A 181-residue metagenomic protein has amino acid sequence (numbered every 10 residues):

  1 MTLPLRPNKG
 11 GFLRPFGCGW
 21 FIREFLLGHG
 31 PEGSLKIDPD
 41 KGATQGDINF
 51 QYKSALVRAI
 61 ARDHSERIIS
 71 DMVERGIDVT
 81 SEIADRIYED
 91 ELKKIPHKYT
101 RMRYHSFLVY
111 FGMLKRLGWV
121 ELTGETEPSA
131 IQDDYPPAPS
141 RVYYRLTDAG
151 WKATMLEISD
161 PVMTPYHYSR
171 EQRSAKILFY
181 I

Functional and structural regions predicted by a protein language model:
M1-T80: Short alpha-helical segments that sit at the start of domains
R14-C18, Y99, R103, Y135-P136: Residue-level marker of regulatory loop/turn positions in helix-turn-helix DNA-binding domains and in histidine
G33-S34, S65, W119, T123 (+1 more regions): Short, solvent-exposed secondary-structure capping/transition elements
A59, I68-D71, R86-I87, E91 (+1 more regions): Charge-rich, solvent-exposed alpha-helical interaction surfaces
I77-R103: Intrinsically disordered, low-complexity acidic Ser/Thr-rich regulatory segments
K98-L117, E121-G124: Short amphipathic alpha-helical interaction segments
E125-M155: Short, cationic-aromatic polyanion-contact patches
A149-I181: Amphipathic alpha-helical dimerization/coiled-coil segments that flank or bridge DNA-binding/regulatory modules
